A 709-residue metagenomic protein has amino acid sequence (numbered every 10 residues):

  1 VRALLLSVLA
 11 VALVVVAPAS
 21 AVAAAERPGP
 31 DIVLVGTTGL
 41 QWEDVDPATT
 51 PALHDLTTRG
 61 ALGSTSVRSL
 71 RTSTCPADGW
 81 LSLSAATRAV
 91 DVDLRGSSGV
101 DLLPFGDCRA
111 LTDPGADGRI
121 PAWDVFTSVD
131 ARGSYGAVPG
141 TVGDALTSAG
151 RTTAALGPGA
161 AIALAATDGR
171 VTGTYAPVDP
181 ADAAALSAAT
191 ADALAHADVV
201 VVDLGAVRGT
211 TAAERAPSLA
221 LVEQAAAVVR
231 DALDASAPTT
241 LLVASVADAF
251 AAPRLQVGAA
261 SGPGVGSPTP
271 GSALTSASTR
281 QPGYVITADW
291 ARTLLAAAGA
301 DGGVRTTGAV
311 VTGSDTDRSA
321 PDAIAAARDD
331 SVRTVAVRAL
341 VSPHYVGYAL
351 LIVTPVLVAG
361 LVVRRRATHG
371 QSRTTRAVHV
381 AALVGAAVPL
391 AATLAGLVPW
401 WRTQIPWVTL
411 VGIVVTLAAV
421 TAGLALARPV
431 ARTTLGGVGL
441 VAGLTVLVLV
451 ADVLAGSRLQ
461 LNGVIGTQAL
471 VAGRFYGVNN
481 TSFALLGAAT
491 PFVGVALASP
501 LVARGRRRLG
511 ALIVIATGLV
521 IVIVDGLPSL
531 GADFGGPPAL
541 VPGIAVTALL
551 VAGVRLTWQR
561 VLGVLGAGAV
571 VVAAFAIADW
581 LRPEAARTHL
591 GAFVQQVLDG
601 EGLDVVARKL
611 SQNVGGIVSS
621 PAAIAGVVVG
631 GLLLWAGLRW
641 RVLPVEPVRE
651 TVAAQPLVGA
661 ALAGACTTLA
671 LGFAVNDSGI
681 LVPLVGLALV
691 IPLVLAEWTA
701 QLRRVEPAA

Functional and structural regions predicted by a protein language model:
A21-A339: Soluble extramembrane regions of membrane proteins in the secretory/endomembrane system
D317-P321, T368-V388, A431-L444, R506-I515 (+3 more regions): Membrane-interfacial loop-to-transmembrane alpha-helix junctions, especially the N-terminal start
A325-L470, T481-L497, L501-V502: Core alpha-helical transmembrane segments of integral membrane proteins
T334-Y345, T467-A488, S529, V594-I624: Short aromatic-rich membrane-water interface segments that cap or initiate transmembrane helices in multi-pass membrane
L350-V358, V411-P429, V478-S499, A539-L556 (+2 more regions): Hydrophobic cores of alpha-helical transmembrane segments in multi-pass inner/ER membrane proteins, independent
L397-T403, D525-F534, A674-L681: Membrane-interface helix caps and helix-loop-helix hairpins in membrane proteins
L435-R458, G463, T467-Q468, L562-V597: Aromatic-rich transmembrane-lumenal/periplasmic boundary elements in polytopic membrane proteins
W558-F575, R587, A592-A709: Long, compositionally biased intrinsically disordered regions
